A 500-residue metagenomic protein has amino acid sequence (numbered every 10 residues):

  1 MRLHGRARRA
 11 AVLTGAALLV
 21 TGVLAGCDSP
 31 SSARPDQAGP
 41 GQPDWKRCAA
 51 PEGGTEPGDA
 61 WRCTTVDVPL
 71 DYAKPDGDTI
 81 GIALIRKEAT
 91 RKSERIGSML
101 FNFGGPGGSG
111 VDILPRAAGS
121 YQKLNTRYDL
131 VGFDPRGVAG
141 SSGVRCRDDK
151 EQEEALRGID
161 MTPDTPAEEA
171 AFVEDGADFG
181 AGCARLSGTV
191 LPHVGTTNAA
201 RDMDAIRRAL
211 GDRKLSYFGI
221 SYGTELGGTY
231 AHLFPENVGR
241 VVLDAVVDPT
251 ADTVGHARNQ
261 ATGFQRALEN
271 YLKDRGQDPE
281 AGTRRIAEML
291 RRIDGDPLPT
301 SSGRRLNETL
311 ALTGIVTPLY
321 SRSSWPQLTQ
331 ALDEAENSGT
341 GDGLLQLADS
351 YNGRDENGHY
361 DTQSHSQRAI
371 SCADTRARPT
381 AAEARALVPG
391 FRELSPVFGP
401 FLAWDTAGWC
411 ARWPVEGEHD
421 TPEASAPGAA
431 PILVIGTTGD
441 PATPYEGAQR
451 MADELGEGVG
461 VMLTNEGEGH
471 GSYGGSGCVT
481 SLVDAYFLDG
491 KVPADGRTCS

Functional and structural regions predicted by a protein language model:
M1-P30, V66, M203: Secretory targeting and sorting signals
H4, R8-R9, T14, S324 (+3 more regions): Generic alpha-helix initiation/capping and coil-helix boundary signal
H4, T14, T21, A25 (+10 more regions): Feature targets compositionally biased, intrinsically disordered low-complexity regions with long contiguous runs
S29-L310, A369-S371, T375-S500: Gly/Pro-rich cap/lid or specificity-loop segments adjacent to the active site
G276-S371: Alpha/beta-hydrolase-fold enzymes
